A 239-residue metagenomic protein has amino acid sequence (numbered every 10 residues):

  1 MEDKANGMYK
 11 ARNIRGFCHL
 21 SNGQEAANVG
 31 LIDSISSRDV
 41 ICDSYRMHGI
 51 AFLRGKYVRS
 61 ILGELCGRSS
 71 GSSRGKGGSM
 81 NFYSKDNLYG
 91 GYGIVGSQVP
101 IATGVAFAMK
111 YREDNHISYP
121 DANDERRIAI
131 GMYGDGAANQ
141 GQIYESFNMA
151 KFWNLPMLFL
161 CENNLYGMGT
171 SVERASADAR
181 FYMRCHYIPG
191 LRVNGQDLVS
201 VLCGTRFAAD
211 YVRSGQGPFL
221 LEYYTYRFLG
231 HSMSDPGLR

Functional and structural regions predicted by a protein language model:
D3-N6, A11-W153, S171-D178, Y182-Y187: Cofactor-binding active-site loop characterized by glycine-rich and histidine/acidic residues
G49, L165-M168, R227-L229: Short gly/pro/ser/thr-enriched loop/turn and capping motifs at secondary-structure boundaries
G134, C161-E162, L221: Active-site flanking residues adjacent to catalytic metal/cofactor-binding acidic residues
W153-E173: A short, conserved beta-to-alpha structural element at the edge of catalytic cores that scaffolds binding
L155, I188, G217: Short glycine/serine/threonine/alanine-rich loop segments
P189-V193: Structural signal for short hydrophobic segments within the conserved structured cores of catalytic domains across
L198-S200, G204-V212: Phosphate/diphosphate-binding loops
Y211-R239: Glycine/aspartate-rich loop-and-adjacent alpha/beta segment that forms the canonical ThDP
